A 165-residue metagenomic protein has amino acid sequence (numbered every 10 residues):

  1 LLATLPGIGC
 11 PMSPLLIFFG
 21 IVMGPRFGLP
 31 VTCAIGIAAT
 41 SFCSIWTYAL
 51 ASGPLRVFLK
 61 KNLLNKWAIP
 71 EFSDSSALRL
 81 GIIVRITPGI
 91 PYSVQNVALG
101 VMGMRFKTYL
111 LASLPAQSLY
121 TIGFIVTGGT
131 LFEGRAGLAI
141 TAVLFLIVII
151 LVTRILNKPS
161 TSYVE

Functional and structural regions predicted by a protein language model:
L1, C33-V97, V101-K107, E133-R135 (+2 more regions): Membrane-interfacial helix-loop-helix
L2-V31, G89-N96, K107, Q117-T121: Transmembrane helix boundary and interhelical junction motifs in multipass membrane proteins
L16, I35, L111-A112, T141: Hydrophobic core positions of alpha-helical segments in small-molecule transporters and transporter systems
I17, I21, Y48-S52, V97 (+2 more regions): Transmembrane alpha-helix boundary and packing residues in multipass membrane permease domains and related
I21, G36, T40, Q117 (+1 more regions): Residue-level recognition of pore/gate-forming positions within transmembrane alpha-helices of multi-pass
S44, Y120-I125, I150: Hydrophobic transmembrane alpha-helices of multi-pass small-molecule transporters
G123-A139: Extracellular/periplasmic helix-loop-helix junctions in multi-pass membrane proteins
